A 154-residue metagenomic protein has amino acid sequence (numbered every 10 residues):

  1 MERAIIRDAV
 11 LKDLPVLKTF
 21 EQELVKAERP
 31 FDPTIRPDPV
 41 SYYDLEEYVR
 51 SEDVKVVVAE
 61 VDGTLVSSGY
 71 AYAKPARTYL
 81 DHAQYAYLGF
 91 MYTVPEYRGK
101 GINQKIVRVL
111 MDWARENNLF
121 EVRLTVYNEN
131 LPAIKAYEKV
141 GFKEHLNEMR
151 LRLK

Functional and structural regions predicted by a protein language model:
A4-T19: A short beta-loop-alpha structural element at the N-terminal edge of CoA-dependent acyl/N-acetyltransferase catalytic
V25-L45: Conserved GNAT-fold acetyl-CoA-binding loop/helix
E46-V58, Y87: A short helix-loop-beta-strand connector motif used in the catalytic cores of GNAT acetyltransferases and, in some
V58, T64-A73, Y87, Y92: Conserved beta-strand in the GNAT
H82-P95, N147: Conserved acetyl-CoA binding element of GNAT-fold acetyltransferases
Y97, G101-V109: Conserved acetyl-CoA pyrophosphate-binding loop and the N-cap/start of the following alpha-helix in GNAT-like
V107, R115-T125: Conserved GNAT acetyl-CoA-binding A-motif
L124-A133, R150-K154: Conserved beta-strand-loop-alpha-helix junction that forms the acyl-donor binding cleft
